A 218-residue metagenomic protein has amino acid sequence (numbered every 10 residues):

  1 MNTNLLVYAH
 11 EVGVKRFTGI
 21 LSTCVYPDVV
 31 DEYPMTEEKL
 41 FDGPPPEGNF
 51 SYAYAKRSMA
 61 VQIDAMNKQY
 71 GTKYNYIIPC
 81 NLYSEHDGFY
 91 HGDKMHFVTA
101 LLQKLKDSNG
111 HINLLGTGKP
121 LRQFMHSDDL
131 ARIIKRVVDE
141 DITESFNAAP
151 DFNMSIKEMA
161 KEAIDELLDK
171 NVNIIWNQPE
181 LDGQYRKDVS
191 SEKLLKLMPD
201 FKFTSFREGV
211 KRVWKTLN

Functional and structural regions predicted by a protein language model:
M1-L5, V14, A55-I63: Conserved catalytic Lys-bearing alpha helix of Rossmann-like short-chain dehydrogenase/reductases
T3-N49: Conserved Rossmann-fold NAD(P)-dependent oxidoreductase catalytic core, especially the SDR/UDP-sugar
L5, I63, L101, L194-L195: Structural element of the ATP-grasp superfamily
T18-S22, I78-C80, G118, A149: Active-site beta-alpha turn of Rossmann-fold NAD(P)-dependent dehydrogenases/reductases
T23, L101, D151: Conserved short acidic donor-positioning loop in nucleotide-sugar-dependent glycosyltransferases
V29-P34, E38, D64-R122, S127-V138 (+1 more regions): NAD(P)-dependent short-chain dehydrogenase/reductase
S51, A55-S58, K94: Active-site helix of classical SDR
D107-N218: C-terminal substrate-binding subdomain of Rossmann-fold SDR/epimerase-dehydratase oxidoreductases
